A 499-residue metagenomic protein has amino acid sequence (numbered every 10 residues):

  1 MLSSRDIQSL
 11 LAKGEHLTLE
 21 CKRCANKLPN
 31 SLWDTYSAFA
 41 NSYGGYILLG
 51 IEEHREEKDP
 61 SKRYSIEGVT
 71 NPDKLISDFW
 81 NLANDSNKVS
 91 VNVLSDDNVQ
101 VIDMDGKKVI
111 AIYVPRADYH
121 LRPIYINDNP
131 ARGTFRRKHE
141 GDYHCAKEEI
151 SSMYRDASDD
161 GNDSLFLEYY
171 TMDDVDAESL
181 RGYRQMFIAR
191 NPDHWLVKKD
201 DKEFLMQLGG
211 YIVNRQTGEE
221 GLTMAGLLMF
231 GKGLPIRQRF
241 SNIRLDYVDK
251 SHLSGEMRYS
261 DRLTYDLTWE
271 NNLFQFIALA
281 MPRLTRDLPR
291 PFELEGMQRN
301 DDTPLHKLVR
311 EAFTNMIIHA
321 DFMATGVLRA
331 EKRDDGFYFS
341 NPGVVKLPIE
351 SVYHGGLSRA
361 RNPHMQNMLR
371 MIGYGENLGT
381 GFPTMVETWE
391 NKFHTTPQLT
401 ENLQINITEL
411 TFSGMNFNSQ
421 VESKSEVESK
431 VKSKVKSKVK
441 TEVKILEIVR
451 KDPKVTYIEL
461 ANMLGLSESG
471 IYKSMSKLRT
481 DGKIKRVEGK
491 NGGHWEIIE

Functional and structural regions predicted by a protein language model:
M1-H306, E311-N418, Y457, L466 (+1 more regions): Conserved N-terminal catalytic/coupling substructures associated with nucleotide/phosphate chemistry
I277, K438-L446: Short, leucine-enriched amphipathic alpha-helices that occur as contiguous helical runs
K434-T441, T456, R486-E499: Short, cationic-aromatic polyanion-contact patches
E447, I458: Residues within the helices of the helix-turn-helix
V449-P453: Short helix-to-turn junction characteristic of helix-turn-helix DNA-binding domains, especially the helix
A461: The alpha-helix within a helix-turn-helix
S469: Key DNA-contact positions within bacterial/archaeal DNA-binding proteins
K477-D481: Alpha-helical DNA-recognition elements
